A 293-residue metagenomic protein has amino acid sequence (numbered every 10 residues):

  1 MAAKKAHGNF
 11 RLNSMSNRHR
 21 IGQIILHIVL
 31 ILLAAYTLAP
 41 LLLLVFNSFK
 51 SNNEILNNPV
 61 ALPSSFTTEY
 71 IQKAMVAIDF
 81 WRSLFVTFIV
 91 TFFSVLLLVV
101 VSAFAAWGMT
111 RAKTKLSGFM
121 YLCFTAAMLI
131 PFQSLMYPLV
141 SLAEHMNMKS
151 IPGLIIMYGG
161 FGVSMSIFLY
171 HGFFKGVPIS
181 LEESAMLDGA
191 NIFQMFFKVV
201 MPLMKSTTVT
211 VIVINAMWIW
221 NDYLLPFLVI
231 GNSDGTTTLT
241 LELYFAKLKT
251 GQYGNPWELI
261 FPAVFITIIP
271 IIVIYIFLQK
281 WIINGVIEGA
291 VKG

Functional and structural regions predicted by a protein language model:
M1-N17: Short, Lys/Arg-rich, polar N-terminal cytosolic tail immediately upstream of the first transmembrane signal-anchor
G8, R18, G22-G293: A structural signal for multi-pass alpha-helical bundles of membrane permease subunits that mediate small-molecule
